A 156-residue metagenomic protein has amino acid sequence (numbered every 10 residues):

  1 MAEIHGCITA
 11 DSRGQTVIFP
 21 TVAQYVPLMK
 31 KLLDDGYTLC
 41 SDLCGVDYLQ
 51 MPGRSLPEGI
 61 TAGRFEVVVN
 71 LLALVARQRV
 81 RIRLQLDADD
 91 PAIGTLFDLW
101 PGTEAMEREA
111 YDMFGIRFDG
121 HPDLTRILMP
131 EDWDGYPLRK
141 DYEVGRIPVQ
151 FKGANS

Functional and structural regions predicted by a protein language model:
M1-S156: Terminal low-complexity/charged segments
